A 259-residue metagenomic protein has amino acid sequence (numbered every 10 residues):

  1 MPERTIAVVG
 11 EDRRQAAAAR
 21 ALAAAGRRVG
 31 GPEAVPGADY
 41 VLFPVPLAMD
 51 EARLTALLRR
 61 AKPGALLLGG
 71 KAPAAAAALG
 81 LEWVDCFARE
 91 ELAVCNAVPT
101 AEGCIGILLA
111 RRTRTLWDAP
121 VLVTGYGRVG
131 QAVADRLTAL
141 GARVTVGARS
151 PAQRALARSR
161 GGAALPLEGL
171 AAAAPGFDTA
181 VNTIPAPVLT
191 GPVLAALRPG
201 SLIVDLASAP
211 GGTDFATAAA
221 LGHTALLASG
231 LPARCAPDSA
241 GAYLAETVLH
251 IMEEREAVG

Functional and structural regions predicted by a protein language model:
P2, L42-D118, A228, T247: Glycine/serine-rich phosphate-binding loop and adjoining beta1-alpha1 elements at the start of nucleotide-handling
A7-A17, L22, W117-T138: Glycine-rich adenosine-cofactor-binding loop
D12, K71, R149-S150, A209: Residues in the short beta-alpha loop(s) of Rossmann-like NAD(P)-binding domains
A25-A34, L140-R160: NAD(P)-binding Rossmann-fold cofactor-contacting core
G26-R27, A38-V41, A65-L66, A78-E91 (+2 more regions): Active-site regions of enzymes building and remodeling cell-envelope glycoconjugates
P46-G64, A157-R234: Rossmann-like adenosine-cofactor binding region
K71-A88, L206-E253: Rossmann-fold NAD(P)-binding glycine/threonine-rich loop
